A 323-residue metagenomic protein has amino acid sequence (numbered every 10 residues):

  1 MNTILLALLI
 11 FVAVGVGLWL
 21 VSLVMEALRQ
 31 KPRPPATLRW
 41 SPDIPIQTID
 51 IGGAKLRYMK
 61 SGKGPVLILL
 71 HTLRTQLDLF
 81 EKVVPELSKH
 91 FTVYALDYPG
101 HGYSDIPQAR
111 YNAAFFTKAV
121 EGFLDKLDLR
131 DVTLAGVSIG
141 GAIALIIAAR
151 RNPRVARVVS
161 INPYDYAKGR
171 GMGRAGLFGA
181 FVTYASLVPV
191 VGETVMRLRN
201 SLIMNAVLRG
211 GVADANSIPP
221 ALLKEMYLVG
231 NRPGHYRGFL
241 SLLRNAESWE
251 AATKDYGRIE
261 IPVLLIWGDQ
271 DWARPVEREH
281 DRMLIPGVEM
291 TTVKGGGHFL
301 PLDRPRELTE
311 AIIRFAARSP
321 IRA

Functional and structural regions predicted by a protein language model:
M1-P65, H90, R130, A317-A323: Alpha/beta-hydrolase fold catalytic core
A27-Q30, R170-M172, T194-R258: Conserved alpha/beta-hydrolase catalytic His-Asp/Glu region
M59-S61, A95-A135: Active-site loop/oxyanion-hole signature of alpha/beta-hydrolase fold enzymes
M59-Y103: Conserved HGGG/HGGXW glycine-rich cap/lid loop of the alpha/beta-hydrolase fold
T75-P85, Y103-I106, G169, R274-P275 (+1 more regions): Short N-terminal helix/helix-N-cap motif within the alpha/beta-hydrolase-1
R130-G173: Conserved hydrolase catalytic core segment
V263-G296: Conserved loop-alpha-helix segment in the C-terminal half of the alpha/beta-hydrolase fold that carries the catalytic
P286-A323: Catalytic active-site module of serine/aspartate enzymes centered on a nucleophile-bearing elbow/loop
